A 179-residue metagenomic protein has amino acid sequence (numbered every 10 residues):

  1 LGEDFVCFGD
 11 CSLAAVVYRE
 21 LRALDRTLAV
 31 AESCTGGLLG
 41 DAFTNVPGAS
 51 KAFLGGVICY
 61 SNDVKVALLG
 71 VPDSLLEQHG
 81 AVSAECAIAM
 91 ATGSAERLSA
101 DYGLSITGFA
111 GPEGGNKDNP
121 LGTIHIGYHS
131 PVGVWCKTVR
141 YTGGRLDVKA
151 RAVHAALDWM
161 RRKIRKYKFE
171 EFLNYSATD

Functional and structural regions predicted by a protein language model:
L1-D179: Short alpha-helical segments enriched in small residues
